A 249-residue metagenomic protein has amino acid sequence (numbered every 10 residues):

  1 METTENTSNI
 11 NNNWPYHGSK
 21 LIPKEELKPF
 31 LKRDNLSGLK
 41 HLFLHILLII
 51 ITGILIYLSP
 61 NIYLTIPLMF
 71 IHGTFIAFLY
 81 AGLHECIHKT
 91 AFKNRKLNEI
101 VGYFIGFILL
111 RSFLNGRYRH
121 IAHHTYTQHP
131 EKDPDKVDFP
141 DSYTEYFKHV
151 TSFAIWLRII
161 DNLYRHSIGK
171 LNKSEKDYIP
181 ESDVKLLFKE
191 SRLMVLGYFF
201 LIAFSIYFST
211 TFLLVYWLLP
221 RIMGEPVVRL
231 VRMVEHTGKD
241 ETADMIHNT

Functional and structural regions predicted by a protein language model:
M1-G73, F107-W217: Non-catalytic, topology-defining segments of multipass membrane proteins
L47, C86-I87, Y126, G238: Active-site His/Glu-centered metal-binding helix of metallohydrolases
I51, T90-A91, P130, T242: Generic hydrophobic alpha-helical membrane-span motif
G73-C86, S112-G116, R158-R165, Y216-T242: Transmembrane alpha-helical segments that form the membrane-embedded catalytic/substrate-channel core of multi-pass
A81-F92, H123-H124: Active-site recognition of the HExxH zinc-binding catalytic motif
K93-G106: Post-HEXXH active-site segment of zinc metalloproteases
T242-T249: Short, surface-exposed loop/helix-turn segments at secondary-structure junctions that function as lids/hinges flanking
